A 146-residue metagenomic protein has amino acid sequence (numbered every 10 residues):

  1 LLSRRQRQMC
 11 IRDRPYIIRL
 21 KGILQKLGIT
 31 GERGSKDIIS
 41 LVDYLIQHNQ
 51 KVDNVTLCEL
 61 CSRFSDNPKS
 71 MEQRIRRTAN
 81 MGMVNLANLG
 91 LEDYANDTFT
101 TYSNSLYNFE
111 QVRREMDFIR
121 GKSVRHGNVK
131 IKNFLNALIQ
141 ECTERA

Functional and structural regions predicted by a protein language model:
L1-I11: Single conserved hydrophobic/aromatic residue that forms the stacking wall/gate of nucleotide- or nucleobase-binding
L1-L2, K51, L91: A generic "cationic amphipathic patch" detector
R12-I75, A79, M83, K122-R125: C-terminal output/effector regions of signal-responsive regulators
A87, L91-A146: Charge-biased C-terminal accessory regions appended to nucleic-acid-, cytoskeletal NTPase
